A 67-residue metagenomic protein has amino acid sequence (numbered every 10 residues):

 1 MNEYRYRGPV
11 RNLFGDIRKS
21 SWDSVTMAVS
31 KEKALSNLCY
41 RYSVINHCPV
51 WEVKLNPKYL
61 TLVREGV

Functional and structural regions predicted by a protein language model:
M1-N2, M27-K33: A short, structured loop/turn motif at beta-sheet edges
N2-R11: A short beta-strand micro-motif
N12-F14, E32, Y59: Residues that cap or initiate secondary-structure elements
N12-K19, V50: Acidic Ser/Thr/Pro-rich low-complexity disordered segments that often serve as glycosylated linkers/stalks around
I17-S30: A short, exposed loop/beta-hairpin motif centered on an aromatic-Gly-Thr core
Y40-V67: Short, mixed-charge low-complexity intrinsically disordered segments
